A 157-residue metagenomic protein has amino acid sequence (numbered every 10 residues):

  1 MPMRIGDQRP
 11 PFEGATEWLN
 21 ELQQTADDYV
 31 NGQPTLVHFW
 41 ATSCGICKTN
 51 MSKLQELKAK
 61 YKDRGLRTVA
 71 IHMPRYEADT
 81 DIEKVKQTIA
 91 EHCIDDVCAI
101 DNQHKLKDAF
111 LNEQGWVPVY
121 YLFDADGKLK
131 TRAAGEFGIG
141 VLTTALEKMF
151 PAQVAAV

Functional and structural regions predicted by a protein language model:
M1-L19, R132, A155-V157: N-terminal targeting signals for export/organelle localization
P11-T35: A short beta-strand-turn-helix
Q33-P34, T49-H72, A90, I139 (+1 more regions): Conserved helix-turn-beta segment immediately C-terminal to the redox Cys motif in thioredoxin-like folds
F39-E56, E77: Conserved redox-active cysteine motifs that mediate thiol-disulfide chemistry, especially di-cysteine Cys-X(1-2)-Cys
G65-T80, I94-H104: Thiol-based oxidoreductase modules, predominantly thioredoxin-like and allied folds used for disulfide exchange
V85-V119: Short, internal strand/loop/helix patches that form the active-site neighborhood or redox-interaction surface
V119-V157: Thiol-/selenol-based redox modules, centered on thioredoxin-like and closely related oxidoreductase domains
